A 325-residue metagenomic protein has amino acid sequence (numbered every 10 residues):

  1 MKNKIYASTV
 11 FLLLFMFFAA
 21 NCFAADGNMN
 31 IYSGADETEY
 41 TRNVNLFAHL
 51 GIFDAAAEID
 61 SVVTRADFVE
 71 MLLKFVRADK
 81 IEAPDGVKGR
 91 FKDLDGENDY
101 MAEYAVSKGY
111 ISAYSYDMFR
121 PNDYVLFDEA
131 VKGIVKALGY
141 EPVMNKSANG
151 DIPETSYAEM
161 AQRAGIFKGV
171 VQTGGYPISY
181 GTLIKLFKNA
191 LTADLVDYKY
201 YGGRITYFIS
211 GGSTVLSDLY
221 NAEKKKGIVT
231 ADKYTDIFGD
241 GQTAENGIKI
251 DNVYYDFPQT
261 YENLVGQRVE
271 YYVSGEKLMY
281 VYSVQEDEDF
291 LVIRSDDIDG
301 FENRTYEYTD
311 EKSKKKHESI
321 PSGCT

Functional and structural regions predicted by a protein language model:
K2-E39, A48-Y100, S107-D128, V135-P177 (+2 more regions): Feature responds to low-complexity, polar/acidic, surface-exposed segments characteristic of secreted/exported proteins
R42-N43: Cationic, glycine-rich low-complexity segments
F187-N189: Extracellular, beta-strand-rich glycan-interacting domains
Q242-I250, N303-E311, C324: Short polybasic amphipathic segments
D251-E262, K315-T325: Beta-strand/loop nucleic-acid-binding surfaces
E288-D299: Low-complexity, Pro/Ser/Thr- and charge-rich linker/hinge segments at domain boundaries
